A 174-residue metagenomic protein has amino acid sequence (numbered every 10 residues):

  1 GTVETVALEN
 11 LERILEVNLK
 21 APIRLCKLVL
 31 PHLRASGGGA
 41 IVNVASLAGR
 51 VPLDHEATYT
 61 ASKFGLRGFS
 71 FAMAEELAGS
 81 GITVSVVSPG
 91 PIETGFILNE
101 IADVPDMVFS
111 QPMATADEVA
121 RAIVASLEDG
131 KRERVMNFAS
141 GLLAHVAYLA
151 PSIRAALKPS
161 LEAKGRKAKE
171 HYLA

Functional and structural regions predicted by a protein language model:
T2-V3, A7-E12: Substrate-binding pocket helix/loop in short-chain dehydrogenase/reductase
V3-E4, L53-T58: Active-site loop immediately N-terminal to the catalytic Tyr-X3-Lys motif of short-chain dehydrogenase/reductase
C26, S62: Active-site helix of classical SDR
L28-G37: A short helix-coil junction within the Rossmann-fold of NAD(P)-dependent oxidoreductases
P31, E75-E76: Alpha-helical segment proximal to the catalytic Tyr-Lys
S46: Residue(s) in the substrate-gating loop at a strand-loop-helix junction that position the organic substrate next
E76-F138: SDR active-site lid
